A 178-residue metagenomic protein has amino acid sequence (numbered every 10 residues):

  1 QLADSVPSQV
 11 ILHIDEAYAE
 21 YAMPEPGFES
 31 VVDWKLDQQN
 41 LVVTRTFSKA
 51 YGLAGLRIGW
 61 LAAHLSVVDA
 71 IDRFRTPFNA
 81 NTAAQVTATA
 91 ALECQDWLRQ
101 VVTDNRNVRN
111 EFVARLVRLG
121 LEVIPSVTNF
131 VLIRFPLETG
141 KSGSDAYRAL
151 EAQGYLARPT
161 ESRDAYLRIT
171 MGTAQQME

Functional and structural regions predicted by a protein language model:
Q1-L12, E16-A50: Active-site pre-lysine segment of PLP-dependent enzymes
I11, E122, L156: Residue-level detector of anion-binding/catalytic polar loops
A22, H64, E93, P136-L137 (+1 more regions): Residue-level recognition of strand-loop junctions within catalytic nucleotide-signaling folds
N40-V117, L121-I124: PLP-dependent aminotransferase class I/II
L56, V127-V131, R163-L167: Short amphipathic alpha-helical segments
N105-N110, A114-Q153, M171: Conserved PLP-binding catalytic core of the aspartate aminotransferase-like
D145-Q153, R158-E178: PLP-dependent enzyme catalytic core of the Aspartate aminotransferase-like
